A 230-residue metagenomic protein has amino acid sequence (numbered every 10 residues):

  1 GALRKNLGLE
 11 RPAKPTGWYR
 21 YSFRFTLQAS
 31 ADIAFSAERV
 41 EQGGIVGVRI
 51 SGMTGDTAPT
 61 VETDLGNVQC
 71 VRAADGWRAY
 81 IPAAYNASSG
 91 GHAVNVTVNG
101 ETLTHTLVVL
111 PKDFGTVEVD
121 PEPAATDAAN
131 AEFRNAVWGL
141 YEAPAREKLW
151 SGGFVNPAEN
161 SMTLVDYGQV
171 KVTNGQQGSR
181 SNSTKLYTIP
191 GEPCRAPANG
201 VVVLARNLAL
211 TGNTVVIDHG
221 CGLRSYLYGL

Functional and structural regions predicted by a protein language model:
G1-A2, K112-F114, G220-G222: Short edge-strand/loop segments of extracellular domains
G1-L27: Extracellular and organelle-lumenal recognition/adhesion modules and their flexible linkers in secreted
P15-T16, Q42, S88, P190: Surface-exposed loops/turns
G17-F23, W77-I81, T184: Short strand-edge motifs at loop-to-beta-strand transitions and within beta-strands of extracellular beta-rich domains
A29-T106, P111: Cationic-aromatic interfacial patches
T106-N213: Surface-exposed, glycine-biased beta-strand/turn segments
C221-L230: Short histidine-centered loop motifs in beta-beta connectors
